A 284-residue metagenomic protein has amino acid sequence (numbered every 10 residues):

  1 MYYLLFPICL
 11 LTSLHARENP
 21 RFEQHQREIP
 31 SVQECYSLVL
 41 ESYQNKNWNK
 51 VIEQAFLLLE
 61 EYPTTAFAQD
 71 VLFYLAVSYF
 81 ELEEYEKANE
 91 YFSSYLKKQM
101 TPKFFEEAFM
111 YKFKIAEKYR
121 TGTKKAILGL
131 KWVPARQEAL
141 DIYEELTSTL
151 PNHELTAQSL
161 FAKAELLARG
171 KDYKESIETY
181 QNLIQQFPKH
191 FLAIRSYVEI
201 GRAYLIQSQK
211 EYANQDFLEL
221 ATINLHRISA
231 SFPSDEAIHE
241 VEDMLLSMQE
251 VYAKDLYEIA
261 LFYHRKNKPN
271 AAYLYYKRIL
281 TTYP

Functional and structural regions predicted by a protein language model:
M1-Y2, E18: Intrinsic-disorder/low-complexity regions
Y3-T12: Sec-dependent N-terminal signal peptides
L14-P284: Acidic, polar-rich low-complexity tracts and alpha-helical solenoid repeat scaffolds
